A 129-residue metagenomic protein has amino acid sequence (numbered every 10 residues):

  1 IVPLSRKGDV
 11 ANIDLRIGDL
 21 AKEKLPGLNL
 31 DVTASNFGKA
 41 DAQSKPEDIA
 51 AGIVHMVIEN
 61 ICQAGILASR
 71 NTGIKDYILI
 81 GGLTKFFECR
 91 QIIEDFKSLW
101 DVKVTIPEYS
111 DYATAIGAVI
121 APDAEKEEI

Functional and structural regions predicted by a protein language model:
I1-Q43: Conserved ATP-utilizing enzyme core subdomain
V2, C62, I66, R90 (+2 more regions): Predominant activation on well-ordered alpha-helical scaffold segments within soluble catalytic domains
P26-D76, D111: Adenine-nucleotide phosphate-binding core of ATP-dependent small-molecule kinases
D31-D41, F87-W100: Acidic-glycine-rich active-site phosphate/pyrophosphate-binding loop
S44-D48, K97-T105: Glycine/charged-rich beta-loop-alpha catalytic/anionic-binding loops adjacent to active sites
A50, V54, G82, V104-P107: Glycine- and other small-residue-rich loops at beta-strand/loop junctions that grip anionic moieties
L67-F96, P107-D111: Glycine-rich phosphate-binding loops at beta-strand->alpha-helix junctions
T105-I129: Glycine-rich phosphate-binding/hydrolytic loop that grips phosphoryl groups
